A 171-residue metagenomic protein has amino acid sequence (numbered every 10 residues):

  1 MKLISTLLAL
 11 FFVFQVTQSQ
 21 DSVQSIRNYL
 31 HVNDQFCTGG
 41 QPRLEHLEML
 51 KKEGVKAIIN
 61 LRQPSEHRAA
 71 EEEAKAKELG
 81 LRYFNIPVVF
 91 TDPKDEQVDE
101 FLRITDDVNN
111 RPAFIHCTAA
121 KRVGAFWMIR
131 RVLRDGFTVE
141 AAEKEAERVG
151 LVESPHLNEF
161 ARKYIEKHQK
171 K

Functional and structural regions predicted by a protein language model:
K2: Basic, ligand-binding patches in group-transfer machinery, especially extracytoplasmic/periplasmic segments
S5, G124-A125: Sequence-pattern detector for short linear motifs and compositional/periodic biases rather than a specific fold
S5-Q15: Bacterial N-terminal signal peptides
L8, W127-M128: A periodicity- and composition-biased signal for non-globular, repetitive helical segments
Q18-A113, M128-K171: Cys-dependent protein tyrosine phosphatase-like superfamily
A113-G124: A phosphate-binding catalytic loop at a beta-strand-loop-alpha-helix junction that coordinates phosphoryl groups
